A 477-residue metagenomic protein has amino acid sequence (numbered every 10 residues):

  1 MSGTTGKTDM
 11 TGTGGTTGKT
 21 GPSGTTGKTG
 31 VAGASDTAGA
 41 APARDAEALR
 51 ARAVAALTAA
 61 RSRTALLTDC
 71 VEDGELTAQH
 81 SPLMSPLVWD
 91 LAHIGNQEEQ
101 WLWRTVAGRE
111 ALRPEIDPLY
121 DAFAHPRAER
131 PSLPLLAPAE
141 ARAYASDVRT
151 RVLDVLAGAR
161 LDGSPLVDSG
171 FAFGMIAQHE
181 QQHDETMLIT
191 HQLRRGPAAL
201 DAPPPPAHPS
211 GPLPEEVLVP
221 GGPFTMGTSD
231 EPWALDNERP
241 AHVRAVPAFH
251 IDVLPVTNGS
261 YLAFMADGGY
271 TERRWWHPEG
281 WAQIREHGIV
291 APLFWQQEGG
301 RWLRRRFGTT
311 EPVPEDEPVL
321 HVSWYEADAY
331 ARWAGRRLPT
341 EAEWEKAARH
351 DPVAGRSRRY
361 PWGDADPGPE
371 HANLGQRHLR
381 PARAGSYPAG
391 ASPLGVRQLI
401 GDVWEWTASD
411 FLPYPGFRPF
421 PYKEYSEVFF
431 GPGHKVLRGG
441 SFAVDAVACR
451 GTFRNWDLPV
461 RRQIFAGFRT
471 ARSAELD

Functional and structural regions predicted by a protein language model:
M1-S2, R359: Short intrinsically disordered, low-complexity coil segments enriched in acidic
S2-S35: Long, intrinsically disordered low-complexity tandem-repeat segments
G3, D36-S85, W89-N96, Q100-R151 (+11 more regions): Disulfide-stabilized, aromatic/cysteine-rich ligand-recognition loop
P22, A34, A122, P223 (+4 more regions): Intrinsic disorder/low-structure terminal segments
L153-R160, P352: Helix-capping and short linker residues that terminate individual alpha-solenoid repeat units
G158-F171, L193-D201: Inter-helical turn/loop segments and adjacent helix faces that build the functional surface of alpha-helical bundle
I176, E180-Q182, T186, T190-A207 (+3 more regions): Functional-site microenvironments in short loops/helix caps that host divalent-cation chemistry
